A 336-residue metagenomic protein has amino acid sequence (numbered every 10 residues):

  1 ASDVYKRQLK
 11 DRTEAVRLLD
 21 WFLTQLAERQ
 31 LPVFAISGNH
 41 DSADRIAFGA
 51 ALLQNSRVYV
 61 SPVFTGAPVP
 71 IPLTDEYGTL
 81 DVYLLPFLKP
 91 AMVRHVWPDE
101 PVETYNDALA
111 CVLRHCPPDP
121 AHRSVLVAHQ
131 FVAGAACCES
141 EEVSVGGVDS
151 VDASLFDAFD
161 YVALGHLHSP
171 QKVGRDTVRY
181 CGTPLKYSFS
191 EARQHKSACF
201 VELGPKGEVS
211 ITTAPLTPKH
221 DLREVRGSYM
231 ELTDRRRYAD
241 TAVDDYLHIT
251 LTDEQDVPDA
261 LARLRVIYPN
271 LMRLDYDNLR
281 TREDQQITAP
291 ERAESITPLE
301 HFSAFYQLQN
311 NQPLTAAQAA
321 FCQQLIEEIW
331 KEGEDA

Functional and structural regions predicted by a protein language model:
A1-Y5: Short, small-residue-biased leader/transition segments that mark boundaries at the very start of proteins
D11, E28, D41-G174: His/Asp/Glu-rich metal-coordinating catalytic cores of metallo-dependent phosphodiesterases/hydrolases acting on
L19, G38, V82, H129 (+4 more regions): Divalent metal-coordination and catalytic microenvironments
L19-L26: Histidine-anchored nucleotide/phosphate-binding helix
L26-V33: A short helix->loop->beta-strand "cap" motif at the edges of active sites that frequently abuts
V33, S124-A128, D245-L247: Generic beta-sheet signal
Y161, G165-L216: A conserved active-site cap/scaffold subdomain adjacent to cofactor or substrate pockets
L203-A336: Accessory, non-catalytic peripheral segments of nucleic-acid enzymes
